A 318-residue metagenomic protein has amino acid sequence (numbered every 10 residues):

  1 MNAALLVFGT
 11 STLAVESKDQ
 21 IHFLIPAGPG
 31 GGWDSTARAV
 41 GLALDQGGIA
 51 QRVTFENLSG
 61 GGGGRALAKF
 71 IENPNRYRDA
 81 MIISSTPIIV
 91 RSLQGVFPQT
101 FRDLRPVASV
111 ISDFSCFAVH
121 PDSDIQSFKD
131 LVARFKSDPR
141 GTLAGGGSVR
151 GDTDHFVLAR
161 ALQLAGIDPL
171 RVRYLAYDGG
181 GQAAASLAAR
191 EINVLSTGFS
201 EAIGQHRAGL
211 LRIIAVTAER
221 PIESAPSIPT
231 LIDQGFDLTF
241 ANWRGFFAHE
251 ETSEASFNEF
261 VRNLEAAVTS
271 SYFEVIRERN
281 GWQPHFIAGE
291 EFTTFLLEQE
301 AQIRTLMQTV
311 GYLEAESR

Functional and structural regions predicted by a protein language model:
L13-D103, R150, I167-V194, F286-I287 (+1 more regions): N-terminal (or domain-start) structured segment
S17, I21, Q46, K69-A80 (+2 more regions): Hinge/capping helix and adjacent helix->loop/strand transition within the periplasmic-binding protein
I21, G30, A37, F55 (+11 more regions): Residue-level signal for nonpolar/aromatic packing positions in well-ordered secondary structure
G28-G30, T86, H120-I125, G147-D152 (+4 more regions): Short coil/turn segments
S59, G141, G146-S227: Ligand-binding pocket segment of bilobal, Venus flytrap-like solute-binding proteins
S109-C116, A215-E250: Periplasmic-binding protein-like
E254-R318: An extracytoplasmic/periplasmic, membrane-proximal ligand-sensing/linker region
